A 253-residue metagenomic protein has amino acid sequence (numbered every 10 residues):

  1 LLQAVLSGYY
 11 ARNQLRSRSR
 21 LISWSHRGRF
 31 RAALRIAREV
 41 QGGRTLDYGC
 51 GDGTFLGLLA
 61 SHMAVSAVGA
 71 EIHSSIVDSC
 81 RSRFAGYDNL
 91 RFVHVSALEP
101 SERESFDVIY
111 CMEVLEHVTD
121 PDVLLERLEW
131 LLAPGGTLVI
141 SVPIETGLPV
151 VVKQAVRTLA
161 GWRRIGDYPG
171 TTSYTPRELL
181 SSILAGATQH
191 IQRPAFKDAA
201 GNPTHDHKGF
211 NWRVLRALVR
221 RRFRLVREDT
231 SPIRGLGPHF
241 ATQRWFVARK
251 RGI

Functional and structural regions predicted by a protein language model:
L2-G28, I72-S75, R83, S96-L98 (+2 more regions): S-adenosyl-L-methionine-dependent methyltransferase catalytic module, highlighting the catalytic core
W24-Q41: Conserved alpha-helix/loop element of class I SAM-dependent methyltransferases that forms part of the SAM/SAH-binding
G42, F106-D107: Local beta-strand N-terminus motif with an aromatic residue
G42-G51: Conserved class I S-adenosyl-L-methionine
T54, L58-L98: Class I SAM-dependent methyltransferase SAM/SAH-binding core
E99-R103: Short conserved loop adjoining the S-adenosyl-L-methionine
Y110: A conserved beta-strand element that flanks and buttresses the S-adenosyl-L-methionine
V114: Hydrophobic adenine-recognition pocket in adenosine-nucleotide-binding enzymes
